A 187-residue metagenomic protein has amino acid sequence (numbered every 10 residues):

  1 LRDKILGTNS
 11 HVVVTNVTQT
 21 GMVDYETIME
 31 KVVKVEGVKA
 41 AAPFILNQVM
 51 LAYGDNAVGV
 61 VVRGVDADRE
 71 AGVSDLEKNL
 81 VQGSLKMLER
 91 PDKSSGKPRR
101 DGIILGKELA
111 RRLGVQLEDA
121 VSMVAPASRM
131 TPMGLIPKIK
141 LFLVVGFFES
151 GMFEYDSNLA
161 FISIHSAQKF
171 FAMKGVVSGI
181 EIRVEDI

Functional and structural regions predicted by a protein language model:
L1, G83-L88, E185-I187: Short, intrinsically disordered, charge-balanced linker/junction segments flanking boundaries in proteins
L1-I28: Membrane-interface junction motifs in transport/secretion proteins
V12-N16, L109-A110, V176-I187: A short beta-strand structural signal in non-transmembrane regions
T20-V23, Y53, I187: Solvent-exposed loop/turn segments connecting transmembrane beta-strands in outer-membrane beta-barrel proteins
E26-G175: A structural signal for hydrophobic secondary-structure junctions, strongest on transmembrane helix-loop-helix units
